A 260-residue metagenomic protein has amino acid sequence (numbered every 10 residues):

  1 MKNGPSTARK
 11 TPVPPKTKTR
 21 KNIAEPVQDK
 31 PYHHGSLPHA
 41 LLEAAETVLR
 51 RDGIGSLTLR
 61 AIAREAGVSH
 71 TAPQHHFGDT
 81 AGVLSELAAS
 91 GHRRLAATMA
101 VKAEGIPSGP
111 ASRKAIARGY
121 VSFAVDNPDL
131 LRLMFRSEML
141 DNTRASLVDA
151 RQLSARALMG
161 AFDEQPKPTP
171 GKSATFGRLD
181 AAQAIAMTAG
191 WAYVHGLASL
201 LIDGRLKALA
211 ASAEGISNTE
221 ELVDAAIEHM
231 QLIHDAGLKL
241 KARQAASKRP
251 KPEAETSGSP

Functional and structural regions predicted by a protein language model:
M1-S36, T47, I106, L238-P260: N-terminal intrinsically disordered/low-complexity leader segments
A40, A44, V48-G82, E86: Helix-turn-helix
L41-L49, L57, G91, L95 (+3 more regions): Short hydrophobic clusters on alpha-helical segments that form packing/core surfaces in small helical domains
L49, L84-G91, M134, A150: Alpha-helical DNA-contacting segments of helix-turn-helix folds
E86, A100-L130, R151-L153, A174-D180 (+1 more regions): Hydrophobic alpha-helical connector segments
M99, N142-S173, A184-T188, S217-L232: Amphipathic alpha-helical packing segments from all-alpha helical-bundle domains
V125-T143, S199-A210: Amphipathic alpha-helical segments used for helix-helix packing
P168, T188-A210, E228-R243: Amphipathic C-terminal alpha-helical segment
